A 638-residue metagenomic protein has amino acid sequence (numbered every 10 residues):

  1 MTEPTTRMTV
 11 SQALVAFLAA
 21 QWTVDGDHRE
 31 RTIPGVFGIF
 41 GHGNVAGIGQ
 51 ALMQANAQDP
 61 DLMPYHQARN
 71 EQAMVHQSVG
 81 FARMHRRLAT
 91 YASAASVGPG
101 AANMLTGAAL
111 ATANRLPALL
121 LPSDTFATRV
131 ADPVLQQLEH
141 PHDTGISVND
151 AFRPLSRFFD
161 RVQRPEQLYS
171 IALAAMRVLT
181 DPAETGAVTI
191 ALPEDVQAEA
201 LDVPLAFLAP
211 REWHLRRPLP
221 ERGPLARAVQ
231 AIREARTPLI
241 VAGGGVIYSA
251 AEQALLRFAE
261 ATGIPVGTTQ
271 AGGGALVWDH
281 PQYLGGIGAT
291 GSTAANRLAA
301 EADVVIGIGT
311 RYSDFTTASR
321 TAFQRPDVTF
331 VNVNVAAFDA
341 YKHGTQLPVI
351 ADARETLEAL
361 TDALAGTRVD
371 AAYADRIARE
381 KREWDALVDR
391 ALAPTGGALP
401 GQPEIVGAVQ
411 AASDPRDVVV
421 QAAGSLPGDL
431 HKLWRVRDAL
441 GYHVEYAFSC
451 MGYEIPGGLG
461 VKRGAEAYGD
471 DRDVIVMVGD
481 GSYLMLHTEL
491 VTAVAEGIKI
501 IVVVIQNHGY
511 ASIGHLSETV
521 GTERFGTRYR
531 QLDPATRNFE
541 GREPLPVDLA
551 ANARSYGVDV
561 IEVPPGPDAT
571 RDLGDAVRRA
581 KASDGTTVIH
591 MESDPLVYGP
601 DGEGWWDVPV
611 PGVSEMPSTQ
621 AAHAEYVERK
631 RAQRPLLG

Functional and structural regions predicted by a protein language model:
T2-R368, A408, A412-P415, D471 (+3 more regions): N-terminal alpha/beta PP-like core and its mobile active-site loop of ThDP/TPP-dependent enzymes
P34-I48, K381-Y468: Active-site diphosphate/adenylate-binding microenvironment
F37, G243-I247, P394-G397, G479-G481: Conserved short loop/turn motifs at secondary-structure junctions
R129-H142, N296, A340-Y341, P348-I350 (+3 more regions): Thiamine diphosphate
P154-F159, R211, E383-G396, A535: Short glycine/proline- and acidic residue-enriched helix-loop micro-motifs that form flexible lids or anion-recognition
T189-A198, I377-W384, D594-V597: A short, charged, Gly/Pro-tolerant segment at domain boundaries
A191, V420-A422, H590-M591: Short beta-strand segments
T268, V369-R379: Short helix-loop capping/hinge segments that flank enzyme active sites or metal/cofactor-binding pockets
